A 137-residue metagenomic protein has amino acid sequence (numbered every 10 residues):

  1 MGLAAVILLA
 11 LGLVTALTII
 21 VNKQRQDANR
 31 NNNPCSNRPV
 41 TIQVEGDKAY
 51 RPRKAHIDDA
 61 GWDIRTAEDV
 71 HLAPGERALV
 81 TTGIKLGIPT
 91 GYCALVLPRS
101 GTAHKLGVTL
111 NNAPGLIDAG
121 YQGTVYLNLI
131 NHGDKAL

Functional and structural regions predicted by a protein language model:
G2-L137: DUTPase catalytic domain/fold
